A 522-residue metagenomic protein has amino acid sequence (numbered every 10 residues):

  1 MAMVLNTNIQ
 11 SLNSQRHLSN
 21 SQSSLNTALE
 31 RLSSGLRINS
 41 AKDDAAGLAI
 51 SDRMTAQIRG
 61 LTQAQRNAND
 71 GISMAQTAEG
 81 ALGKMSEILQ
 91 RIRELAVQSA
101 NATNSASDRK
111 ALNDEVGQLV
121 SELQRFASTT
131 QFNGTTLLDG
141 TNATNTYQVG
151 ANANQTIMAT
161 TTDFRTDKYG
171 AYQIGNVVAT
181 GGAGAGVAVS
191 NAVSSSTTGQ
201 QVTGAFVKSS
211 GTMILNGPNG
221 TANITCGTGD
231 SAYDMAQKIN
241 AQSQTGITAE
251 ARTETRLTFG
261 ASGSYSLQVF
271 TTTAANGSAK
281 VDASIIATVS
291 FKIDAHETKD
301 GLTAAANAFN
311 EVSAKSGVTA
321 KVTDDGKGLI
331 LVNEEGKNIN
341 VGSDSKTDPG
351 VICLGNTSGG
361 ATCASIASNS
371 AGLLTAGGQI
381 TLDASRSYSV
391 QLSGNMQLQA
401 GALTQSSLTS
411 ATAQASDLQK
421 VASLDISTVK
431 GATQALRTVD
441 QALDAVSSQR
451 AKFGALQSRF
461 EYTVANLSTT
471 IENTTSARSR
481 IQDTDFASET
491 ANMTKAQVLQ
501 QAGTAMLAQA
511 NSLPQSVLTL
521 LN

Functional and structural regions predicted by a protein language model:
M1-N522: Primary detection of the long, small/polar-rich alpha-helical "axial" segments characteristic of bacterial flagellar
